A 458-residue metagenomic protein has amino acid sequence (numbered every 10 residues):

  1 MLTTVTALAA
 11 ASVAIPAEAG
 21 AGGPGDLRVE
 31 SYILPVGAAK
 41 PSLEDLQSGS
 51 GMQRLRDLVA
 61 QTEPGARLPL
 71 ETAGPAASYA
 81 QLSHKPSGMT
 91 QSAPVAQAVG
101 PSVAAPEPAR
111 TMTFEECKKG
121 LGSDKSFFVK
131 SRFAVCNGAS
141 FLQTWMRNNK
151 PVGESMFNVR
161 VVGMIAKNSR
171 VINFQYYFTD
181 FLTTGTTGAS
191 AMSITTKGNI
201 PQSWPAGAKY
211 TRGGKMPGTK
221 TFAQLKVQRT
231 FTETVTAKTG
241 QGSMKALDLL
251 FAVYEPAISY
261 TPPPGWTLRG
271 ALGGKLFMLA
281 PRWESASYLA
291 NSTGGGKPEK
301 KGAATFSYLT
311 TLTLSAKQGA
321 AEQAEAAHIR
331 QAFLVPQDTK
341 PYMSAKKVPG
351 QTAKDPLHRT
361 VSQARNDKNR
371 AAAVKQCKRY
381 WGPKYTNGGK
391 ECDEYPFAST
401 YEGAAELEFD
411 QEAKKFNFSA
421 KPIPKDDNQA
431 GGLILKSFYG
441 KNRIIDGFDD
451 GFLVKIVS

Functional and structural regions predicted by a protein language model:
M1-A21: Secretory targeting and sorting signals
G20-G389, S399-S458: Nuclease and nuclease-like effector domains acting on nucleic acids or nucleotide cofactors
E391-Y395: Histidine-centered catalytic micro-motifs used for acid/base chemistry in nuclease and nucleotide-processing active
